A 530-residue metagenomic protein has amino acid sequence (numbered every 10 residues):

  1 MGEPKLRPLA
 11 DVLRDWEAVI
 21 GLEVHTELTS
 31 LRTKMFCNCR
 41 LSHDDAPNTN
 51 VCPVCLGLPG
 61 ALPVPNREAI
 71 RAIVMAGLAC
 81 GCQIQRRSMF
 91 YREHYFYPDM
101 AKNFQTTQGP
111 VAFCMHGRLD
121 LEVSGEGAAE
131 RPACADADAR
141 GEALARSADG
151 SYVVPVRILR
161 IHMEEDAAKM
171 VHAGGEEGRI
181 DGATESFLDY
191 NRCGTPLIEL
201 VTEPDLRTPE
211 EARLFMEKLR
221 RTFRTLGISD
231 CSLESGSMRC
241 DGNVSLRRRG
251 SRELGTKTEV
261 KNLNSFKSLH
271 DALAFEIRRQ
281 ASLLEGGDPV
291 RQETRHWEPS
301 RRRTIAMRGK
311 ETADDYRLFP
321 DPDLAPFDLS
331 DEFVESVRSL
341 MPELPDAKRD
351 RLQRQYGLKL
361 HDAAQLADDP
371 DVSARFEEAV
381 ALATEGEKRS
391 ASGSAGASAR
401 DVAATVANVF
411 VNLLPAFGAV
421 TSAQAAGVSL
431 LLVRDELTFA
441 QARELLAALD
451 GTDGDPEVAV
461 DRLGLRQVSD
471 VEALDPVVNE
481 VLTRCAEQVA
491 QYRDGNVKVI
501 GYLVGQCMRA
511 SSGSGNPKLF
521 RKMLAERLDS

Functional and structural regions predicted by a protein language model:
G2-E343, R354, L360, L382-R389 (+1 more regions): Basic, nucleic-acid-interacting segments
G236-R248, R317, R354-A381, R400-V420 (+2 more regions): Core structural elements
D369-R400, L414-V428, V481-Q491: Short amphipathic alpha-helical segments and their helix-coil junctions
A419-A426, E436-A510: Strongly charged, low-complexity linkers/loops
V478, K518-S530: A carboxyl-terminal module marker
S511-P517: Short, basic interhelical loop/turn and adjoining N-cap of the next helix at nucleic-acid- or acidic-partner-contacting
